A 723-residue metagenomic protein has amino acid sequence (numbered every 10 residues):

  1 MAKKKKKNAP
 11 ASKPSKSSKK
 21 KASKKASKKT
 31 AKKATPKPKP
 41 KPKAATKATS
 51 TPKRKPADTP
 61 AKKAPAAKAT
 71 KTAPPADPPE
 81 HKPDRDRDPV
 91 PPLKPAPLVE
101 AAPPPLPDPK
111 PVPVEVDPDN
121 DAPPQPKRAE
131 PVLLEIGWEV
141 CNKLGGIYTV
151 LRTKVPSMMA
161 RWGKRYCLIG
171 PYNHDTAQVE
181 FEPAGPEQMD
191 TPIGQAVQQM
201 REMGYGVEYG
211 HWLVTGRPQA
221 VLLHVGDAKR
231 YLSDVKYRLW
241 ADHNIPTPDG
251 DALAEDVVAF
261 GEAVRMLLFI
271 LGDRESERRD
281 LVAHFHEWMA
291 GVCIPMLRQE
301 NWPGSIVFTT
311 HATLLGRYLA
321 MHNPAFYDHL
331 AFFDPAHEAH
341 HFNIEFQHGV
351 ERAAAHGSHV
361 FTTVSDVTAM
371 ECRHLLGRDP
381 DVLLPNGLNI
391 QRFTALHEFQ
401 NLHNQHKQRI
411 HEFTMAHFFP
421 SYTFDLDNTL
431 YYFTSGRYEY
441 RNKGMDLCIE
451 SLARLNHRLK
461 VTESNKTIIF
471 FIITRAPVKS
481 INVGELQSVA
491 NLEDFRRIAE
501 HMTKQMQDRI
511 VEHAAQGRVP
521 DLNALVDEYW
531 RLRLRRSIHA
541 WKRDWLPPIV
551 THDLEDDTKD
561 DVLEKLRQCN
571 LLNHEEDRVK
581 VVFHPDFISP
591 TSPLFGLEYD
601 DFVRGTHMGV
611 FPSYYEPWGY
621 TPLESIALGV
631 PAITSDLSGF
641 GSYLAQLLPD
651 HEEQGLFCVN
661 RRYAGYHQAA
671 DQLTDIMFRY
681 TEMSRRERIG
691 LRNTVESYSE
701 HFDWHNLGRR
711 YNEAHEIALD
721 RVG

Functional and structural regions predicted by a protein language model:
A2-K6, R54, K68-K71, E80-G723: Catalytic cores of nucleotide-sugar-dependent glycosyltransferases that transfer UDP/GDP/TDP-activated
K5, A9-T70: Low-complexity, polybasic segments enriched for Lys interleaved with small residues
